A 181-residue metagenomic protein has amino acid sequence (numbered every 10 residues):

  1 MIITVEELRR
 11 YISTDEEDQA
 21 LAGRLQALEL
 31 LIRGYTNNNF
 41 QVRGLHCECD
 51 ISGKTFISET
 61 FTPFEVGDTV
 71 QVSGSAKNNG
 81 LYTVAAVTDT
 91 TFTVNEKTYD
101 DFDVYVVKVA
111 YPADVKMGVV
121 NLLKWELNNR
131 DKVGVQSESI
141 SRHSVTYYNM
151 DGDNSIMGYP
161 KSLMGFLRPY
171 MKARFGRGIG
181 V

Functional and structural regions predicted by a protein language model:
M1-M117, W125, R130, S155-V181: Conserved short "hinge" loops at termini or chain/domain junctions
D131-G152: Contiguous, low-complexity intrinsically disordered segments that are highly enriched in charged residues
